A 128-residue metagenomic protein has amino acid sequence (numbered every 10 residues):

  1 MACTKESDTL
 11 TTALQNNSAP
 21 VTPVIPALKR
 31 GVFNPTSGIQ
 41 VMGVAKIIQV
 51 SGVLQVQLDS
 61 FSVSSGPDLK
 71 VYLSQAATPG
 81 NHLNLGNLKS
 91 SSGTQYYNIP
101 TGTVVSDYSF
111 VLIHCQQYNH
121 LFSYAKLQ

Functional and structural regions predicted by a protein language model:
M1-A2: C-terminal motif of bacterial Sec signal peptides marking the signal peptidase cleavage site
E6-S51: Transition segment at domain starts
Q57-L58, T94-G102: Exposed aromatic-hydrophobic patches
S62, A76-P79: Acidic glycine-/aspartate-rich tracts in secreted/extracellular proteins
K70-Y72: Beta-strand signatures of extracellular beta-sandwich domains
T78-G86: Surface-exposed loop/edge segments in extracytoplasmic proteins
N87-G93: Short proline/glycine- and polar residue-rich coil/turn motifs
T101-S123: Short, exposed beta-strand-loop hairpins at the edges of beta-sheets in extracellular/periplasmic proteins
